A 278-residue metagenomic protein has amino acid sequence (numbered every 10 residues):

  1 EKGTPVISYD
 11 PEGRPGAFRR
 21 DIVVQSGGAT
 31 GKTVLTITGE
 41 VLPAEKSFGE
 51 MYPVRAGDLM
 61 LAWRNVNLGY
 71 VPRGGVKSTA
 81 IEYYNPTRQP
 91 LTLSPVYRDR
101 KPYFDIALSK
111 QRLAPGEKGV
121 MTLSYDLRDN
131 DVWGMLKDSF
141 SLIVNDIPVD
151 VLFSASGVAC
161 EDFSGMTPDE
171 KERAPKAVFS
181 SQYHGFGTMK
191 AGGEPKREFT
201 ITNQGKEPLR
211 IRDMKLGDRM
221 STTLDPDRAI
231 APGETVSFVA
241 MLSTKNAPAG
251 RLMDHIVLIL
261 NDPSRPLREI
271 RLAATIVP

Functional and structural regions predicted by a protein language model:
E1-T4, R88-K118, K206-T235: Surface-exposed binding patches on compact interaction domains or structured appendages
P5-G13, M121-D129, F238-N246: Short, hydrophobic beta-strand segments
S8-D10, Q25-A29, D126, I143-I147 (+2 more regions): Beta-strand-rich extracellular modules
D10, N67-V71, Q111, R128 (+4 more regions): Outer-membrane beta-barrel proteins
E12-D21, R73-A80, R128-F140, A191-E198 (+1 more regions): Short, solvent-exposed loop/turn segments enriched in Ser/Thr/Gly
G27-A80, Y84-T87, N145-T200, Q204-G205 (+1 more regions): Long, low-complexity ectodomains and other extracytoplasmic segments of secretory-pathway proteins
S94-V96, D105-A107, P115-T122, D129-M166: Acidic, serine/threonine- and glycine-rich low-complexity intrinsically disordered segments that serve as flexible
P195-Q204, L209-P278: C-terminal soluble interaction/assembly domains
